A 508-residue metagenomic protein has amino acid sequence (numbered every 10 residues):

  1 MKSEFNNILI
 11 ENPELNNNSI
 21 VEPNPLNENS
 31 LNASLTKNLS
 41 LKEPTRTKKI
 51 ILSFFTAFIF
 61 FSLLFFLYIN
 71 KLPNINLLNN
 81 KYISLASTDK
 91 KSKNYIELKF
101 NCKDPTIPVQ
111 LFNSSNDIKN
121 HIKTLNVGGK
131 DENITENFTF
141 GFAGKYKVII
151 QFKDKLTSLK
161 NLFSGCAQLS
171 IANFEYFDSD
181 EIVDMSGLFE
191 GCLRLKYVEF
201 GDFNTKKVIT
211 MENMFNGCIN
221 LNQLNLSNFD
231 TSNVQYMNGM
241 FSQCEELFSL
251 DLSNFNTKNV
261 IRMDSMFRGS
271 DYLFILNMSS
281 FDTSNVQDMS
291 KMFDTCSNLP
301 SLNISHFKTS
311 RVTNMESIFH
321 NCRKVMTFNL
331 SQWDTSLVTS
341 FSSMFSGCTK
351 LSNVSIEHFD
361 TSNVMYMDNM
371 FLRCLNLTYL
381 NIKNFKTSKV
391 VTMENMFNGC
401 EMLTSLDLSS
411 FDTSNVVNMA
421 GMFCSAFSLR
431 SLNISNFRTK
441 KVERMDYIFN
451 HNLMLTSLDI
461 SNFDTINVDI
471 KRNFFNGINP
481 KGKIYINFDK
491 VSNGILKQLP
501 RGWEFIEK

Functional and structural regions predicted by a protein language model:
F5-L26, A33-E181, G187, G201 (+5 more regions): N-terminal capping/linker segments that flank leucine-rich repeat
Y146-K155, Q168-E181, L193-I209, I219-Q235 (+11 more regions): Structural signature of tandem-repeat unit edges
K160-N161, S186-G187, E212-N213, N238-G239 (+9 more regions): Register-specific detector for alpha-helical tandem repeat solenoids, activating on a conserved position within each
I448, R472-G477, K483: Small/polar residue-rich beta-strand/coil "junction" motifs that cap repeat-based extracellular fibers
